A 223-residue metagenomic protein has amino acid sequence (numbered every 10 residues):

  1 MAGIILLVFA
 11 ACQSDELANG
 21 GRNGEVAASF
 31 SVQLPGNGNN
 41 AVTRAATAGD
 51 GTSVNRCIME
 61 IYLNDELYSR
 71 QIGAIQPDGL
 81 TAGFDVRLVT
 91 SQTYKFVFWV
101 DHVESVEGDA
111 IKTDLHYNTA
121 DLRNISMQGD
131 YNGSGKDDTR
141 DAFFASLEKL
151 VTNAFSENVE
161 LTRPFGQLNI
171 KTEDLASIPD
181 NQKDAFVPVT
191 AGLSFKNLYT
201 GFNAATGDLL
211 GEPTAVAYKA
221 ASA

Functional and structural regions predicted by a protein language model:
M1-G3: Sec-dependent signal peptide recognition, specifically the positively charged N-region followed immediately by
V8-A11: C-terminal motif of bacterial Sec signal peptides marking the signal peptidase cleavage site
Q13-E16: Bacterial signal peptide processing site
G21-N23: Electropositive, gly/pro-rich neighborhoods at or near active sites that engage anionic ligands
E25-I178: Short, low-hydrophobicity acidic/polar segments
E160, Q167-A223: Short helix-loop boundary/capping segments
